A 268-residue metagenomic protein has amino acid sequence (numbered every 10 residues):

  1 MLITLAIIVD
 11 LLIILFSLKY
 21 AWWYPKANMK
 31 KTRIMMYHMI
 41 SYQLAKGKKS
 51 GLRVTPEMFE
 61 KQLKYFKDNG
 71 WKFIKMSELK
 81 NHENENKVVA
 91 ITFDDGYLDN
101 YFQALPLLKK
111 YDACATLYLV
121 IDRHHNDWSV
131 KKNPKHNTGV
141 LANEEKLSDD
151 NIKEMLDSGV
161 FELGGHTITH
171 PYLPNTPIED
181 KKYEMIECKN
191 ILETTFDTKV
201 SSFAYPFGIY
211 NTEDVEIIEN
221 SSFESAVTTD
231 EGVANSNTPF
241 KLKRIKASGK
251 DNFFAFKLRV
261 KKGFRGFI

Functional and structural regions predicted by a protein language model:
L2-I91, D99, S158, N175-I268: C-terminal active-site subregion of NodB/CE4 polysaccharide deacetylases
H38, H166, H170: Histidine-centered divalent metal-coordination motifs
K67, P106-D112, E145-G165, E219: Acidic (Asp/Glu)-rich catalytic clusters
A90-I91, V130-N143, H170-P177: Surface-exposed cleft-lining segments at the edges of enzyme active sites
I91-T92, L163: Residue-level marker for buried hydrophobic side chains located in beta-strands that build the well-ordered beta-sheet
G96-F102: Short acidic, Gly/Ser-rich segments with clustered Asp/Glu that frequently serve as metal-coordination loops in enzyme
D112-P134: A short, conserved beta-to-alpha structural element at the edge of catalytic cores that scaffolds binding
L117-L119, F161-H166, T228: Non-cysteine beta-strand/loop elements that form the S-adenosyl-L-methionine
